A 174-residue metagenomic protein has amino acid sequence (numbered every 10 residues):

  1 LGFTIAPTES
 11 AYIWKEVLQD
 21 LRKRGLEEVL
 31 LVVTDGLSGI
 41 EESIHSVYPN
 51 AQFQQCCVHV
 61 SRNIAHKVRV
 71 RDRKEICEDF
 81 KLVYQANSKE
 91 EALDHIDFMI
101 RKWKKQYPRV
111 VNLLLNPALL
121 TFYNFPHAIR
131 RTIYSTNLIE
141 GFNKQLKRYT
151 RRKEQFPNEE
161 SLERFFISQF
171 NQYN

Functional and structural regions predicted by a protein language model:
L1-V33, S38, E42, V47-N50 (+2 more regions): RNase H-like nuclease fold core
A6, K23, H45, P49 (+4 more regions): Amphipathic alpha-helical interaction elements
A6-S10, V32, C56, V68-D72 (+3 more regions): A generic short alpha-helical patch detector that favors 3-5-residue windows in or near N-terminal regions
E28, Q52, R130-Y134: A generic hydrophobic-helix recognition signal that picks specific residues within alpha-helical hydrophobic
L31-S38, S43-K81: Conserved beta-strand -> loop -> alpha-helix junction used to position metal-binding or nucleic-acid-contacting
L82, A86-N174: Acidic/histidine-rich catalytic cores and adjacent linkers of DNA breakage/strand-transfer/modification proteins
